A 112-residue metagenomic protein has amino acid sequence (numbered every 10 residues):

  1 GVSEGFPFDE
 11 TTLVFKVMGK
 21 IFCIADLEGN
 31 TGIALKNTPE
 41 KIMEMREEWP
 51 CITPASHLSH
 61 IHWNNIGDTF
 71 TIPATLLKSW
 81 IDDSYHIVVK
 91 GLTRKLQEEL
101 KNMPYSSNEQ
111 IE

Functional and structural regions predicted by a protein language model:
G1-E112: Charge-dense, helix-prone N-terminal extensions
